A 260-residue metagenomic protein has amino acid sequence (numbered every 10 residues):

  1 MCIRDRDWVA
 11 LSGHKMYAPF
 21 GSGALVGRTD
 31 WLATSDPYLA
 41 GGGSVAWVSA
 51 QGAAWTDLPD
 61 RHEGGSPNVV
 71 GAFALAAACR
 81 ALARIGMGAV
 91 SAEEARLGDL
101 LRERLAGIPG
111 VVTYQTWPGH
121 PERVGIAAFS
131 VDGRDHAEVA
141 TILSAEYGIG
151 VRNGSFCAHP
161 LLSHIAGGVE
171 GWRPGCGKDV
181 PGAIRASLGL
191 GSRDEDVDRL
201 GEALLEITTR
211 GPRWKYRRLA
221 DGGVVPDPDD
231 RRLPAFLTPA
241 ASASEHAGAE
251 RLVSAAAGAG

Functional and structural regions predicted by a protein language model:
R4-G260: Pyridoxal 5′-phosphate
